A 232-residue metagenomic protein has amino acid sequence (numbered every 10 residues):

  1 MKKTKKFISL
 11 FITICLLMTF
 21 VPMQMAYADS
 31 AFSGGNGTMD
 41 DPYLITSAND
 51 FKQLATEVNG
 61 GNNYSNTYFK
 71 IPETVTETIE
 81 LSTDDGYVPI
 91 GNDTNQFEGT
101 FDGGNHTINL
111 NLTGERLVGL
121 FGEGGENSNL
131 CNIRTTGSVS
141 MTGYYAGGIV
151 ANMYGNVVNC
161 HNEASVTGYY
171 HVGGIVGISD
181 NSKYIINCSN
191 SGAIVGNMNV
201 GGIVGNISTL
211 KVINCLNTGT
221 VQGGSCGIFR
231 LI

Functional and structural regions predicted by a protein language model:
M1-I12: Bacterial N-terminal signal peptides that target proteins for export
L17-A26: C-terminal segment of classical bacterial N-terminal signal peptides
M25-I232: Surface-exposed repetitive/solenoidal architectures
